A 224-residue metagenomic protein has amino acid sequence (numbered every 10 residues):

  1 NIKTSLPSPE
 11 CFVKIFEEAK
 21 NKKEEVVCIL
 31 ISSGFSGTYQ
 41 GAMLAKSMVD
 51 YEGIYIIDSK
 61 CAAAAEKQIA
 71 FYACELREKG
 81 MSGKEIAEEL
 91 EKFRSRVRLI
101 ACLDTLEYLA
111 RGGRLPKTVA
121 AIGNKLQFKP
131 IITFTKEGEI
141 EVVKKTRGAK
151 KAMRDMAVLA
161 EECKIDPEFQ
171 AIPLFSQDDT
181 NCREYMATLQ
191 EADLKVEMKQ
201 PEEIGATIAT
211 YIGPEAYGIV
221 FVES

Functional and structural regions predicted by a protein language model:
N1-Y51: Class I S-adenosyl-L-methionine
K3, C28, I56, I172-P173: Short catalytic-loop micro-motif centered on adjacent basic/acidic residues
G34, T38-Y55, C61-S224: Mixed-charge interfacial surface used for oligomerization/domain docking and macromolecular partner engagement
